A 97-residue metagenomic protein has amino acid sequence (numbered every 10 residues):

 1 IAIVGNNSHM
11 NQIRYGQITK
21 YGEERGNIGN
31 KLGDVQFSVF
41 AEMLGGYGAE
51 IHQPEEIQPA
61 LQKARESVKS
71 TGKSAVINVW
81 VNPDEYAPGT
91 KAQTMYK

Functional and structural regions predicted by a protein language model:
I1-K97: Thiamine diphosphate
